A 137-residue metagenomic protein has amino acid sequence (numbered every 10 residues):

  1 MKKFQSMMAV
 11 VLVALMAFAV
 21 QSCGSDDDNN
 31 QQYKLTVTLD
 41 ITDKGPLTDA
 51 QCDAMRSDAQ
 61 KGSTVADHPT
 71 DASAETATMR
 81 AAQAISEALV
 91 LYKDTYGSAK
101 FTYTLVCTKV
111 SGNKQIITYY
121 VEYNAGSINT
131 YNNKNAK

Functional and structural regions predicted by a protein language model:
M1-S22: Sec-dependent bacterial lipoprotein signal peptides
M16-D40: Bacterial Sec-dependent N-terminal signal peptides
L35-L39, Y103-C107, Y119-V121: Hydrophobic beta-strand residues in large extracellular and virion-surface proteins
L39-D43, K109-S111, A125: Beta-strand elements of well-folded, non-transmembrane domains
I41-Q83: Post-signal-peptide N-terminal segment of Sec-exported extracytoplasmic proteins
A74-S98: A short, charged, amphipathic alpha-helix used as a generic interaction element across diverse proteins
Y96-K114: A short amphipathic beta-strand at an alpha->beta junction
V121-K137: Short, low-complexity, Pro/Ser/Thr/Gly-rich segments in the mature regions of secreted, periplasmic
